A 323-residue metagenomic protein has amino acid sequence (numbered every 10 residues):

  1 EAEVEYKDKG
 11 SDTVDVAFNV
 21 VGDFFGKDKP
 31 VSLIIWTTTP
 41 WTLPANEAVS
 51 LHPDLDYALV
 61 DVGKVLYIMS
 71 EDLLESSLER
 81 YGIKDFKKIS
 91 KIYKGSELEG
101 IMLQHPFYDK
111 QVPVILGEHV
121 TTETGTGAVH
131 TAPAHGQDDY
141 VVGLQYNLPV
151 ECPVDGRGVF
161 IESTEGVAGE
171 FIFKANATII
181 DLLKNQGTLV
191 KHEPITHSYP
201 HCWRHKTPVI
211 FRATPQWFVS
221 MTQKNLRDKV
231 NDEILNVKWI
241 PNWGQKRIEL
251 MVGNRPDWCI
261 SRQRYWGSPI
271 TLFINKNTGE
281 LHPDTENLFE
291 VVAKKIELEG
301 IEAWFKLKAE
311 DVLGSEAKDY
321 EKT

Functional and structural regions predicted by a protein language model:
E1-P44, Y57, E97-M102, K110 (+4 more regions): Residue patterns forming the tRNA-binding/recognition surfaces of aminoacyl-tRNA synthetases and related DALR
A48, L55-A128, Q137, V141: Protease-associated
